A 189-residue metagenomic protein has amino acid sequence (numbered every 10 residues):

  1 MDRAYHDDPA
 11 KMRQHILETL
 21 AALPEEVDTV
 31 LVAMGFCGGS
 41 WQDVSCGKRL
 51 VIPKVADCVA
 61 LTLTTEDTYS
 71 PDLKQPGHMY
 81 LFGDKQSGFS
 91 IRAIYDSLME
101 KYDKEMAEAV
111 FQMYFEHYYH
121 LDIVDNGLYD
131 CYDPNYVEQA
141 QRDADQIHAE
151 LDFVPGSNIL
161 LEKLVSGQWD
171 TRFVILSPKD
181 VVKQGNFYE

Functional and structural regions predicted by a protein language model:
M1-K11, F153-S157: A short beta-strand-loop structural module common to alpha/beta enzyme folds
Y5-H6, V30-Q42, A56-D57, K85-S87 (+2 more regions): Gly/Ser/Thr-rich loops at beta-strand to alpha-helix junctions that form or flank small-molecule/cofactor-binding
P9-A22: Glycine-rich, highly charged phosphate/nucleotide-binding loops
P24-W41, L81-S97, L176-E189: Extended, charge-rich low-complexity interaction segments
E25-E26, G47-V51, Q139-P155: Structural alpha-beta junctions
K48-R92: Long, charge-dense
Q75-D143: Active-site rim beta-loop-alpha module in soluble metabolic enzymes
Q139, E150-E189: C-terminal accessory domains and tails appended to enzymatic cores
